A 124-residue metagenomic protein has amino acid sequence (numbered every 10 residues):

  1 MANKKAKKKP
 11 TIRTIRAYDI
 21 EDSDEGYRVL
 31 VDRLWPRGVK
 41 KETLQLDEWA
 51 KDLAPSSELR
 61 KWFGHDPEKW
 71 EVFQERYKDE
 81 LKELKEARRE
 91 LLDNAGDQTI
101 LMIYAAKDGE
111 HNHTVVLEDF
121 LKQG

Functional and structural regions predicted by a protein language model:
A2-G124: Residues lining hydrophobic/aromatic ligand-binding pockets adjacent to catalytic sites
